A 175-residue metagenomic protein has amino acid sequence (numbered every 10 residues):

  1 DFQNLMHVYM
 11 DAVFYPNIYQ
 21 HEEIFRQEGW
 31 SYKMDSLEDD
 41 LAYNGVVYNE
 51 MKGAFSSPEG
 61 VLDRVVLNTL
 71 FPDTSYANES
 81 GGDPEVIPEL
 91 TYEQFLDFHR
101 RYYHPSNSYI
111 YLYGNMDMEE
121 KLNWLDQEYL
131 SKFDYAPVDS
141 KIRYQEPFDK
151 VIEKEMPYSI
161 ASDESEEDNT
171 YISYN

Functional and structural regions predicted by a protein language model:
D1-Q3, E22, D35-L41, G45 (+2 more regions): Non-catalytic beta-strand/loop surface segments
F2, Y15-Q27: Short secondary-structure capping/junction motifs at helix and strand boundaries
D11-Q20, Q127-P137: A common structural junction motif
F25, G29-W30, N49: Extreme N-terminal "head/tail" segments of very large remodeling/mechanoenzyme assemblies
G114-E119: Helix N-cap motif at beta-to-alpha junctions
